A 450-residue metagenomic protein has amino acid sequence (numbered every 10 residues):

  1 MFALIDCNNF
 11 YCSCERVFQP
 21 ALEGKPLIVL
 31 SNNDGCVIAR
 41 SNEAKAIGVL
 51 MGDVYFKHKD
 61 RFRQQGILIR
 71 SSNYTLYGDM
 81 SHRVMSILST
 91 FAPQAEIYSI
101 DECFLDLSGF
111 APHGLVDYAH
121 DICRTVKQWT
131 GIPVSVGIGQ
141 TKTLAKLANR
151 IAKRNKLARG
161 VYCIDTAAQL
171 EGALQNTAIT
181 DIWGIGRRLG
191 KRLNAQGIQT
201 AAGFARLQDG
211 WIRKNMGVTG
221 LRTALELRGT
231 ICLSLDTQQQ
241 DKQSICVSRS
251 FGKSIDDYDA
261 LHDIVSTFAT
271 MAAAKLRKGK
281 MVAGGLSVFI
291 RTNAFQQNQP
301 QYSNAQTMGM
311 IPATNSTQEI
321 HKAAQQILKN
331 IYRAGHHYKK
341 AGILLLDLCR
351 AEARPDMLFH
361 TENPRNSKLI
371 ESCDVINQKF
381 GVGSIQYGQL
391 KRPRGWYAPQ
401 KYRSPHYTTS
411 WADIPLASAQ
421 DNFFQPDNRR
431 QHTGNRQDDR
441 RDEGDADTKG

Functional and structural regions predicted by a protein language model:
M1-L225, S234-L235, N363-R430, D447-G450: Gly/Gly-Pro- and Ser/Thr-rich, intrinsically disordered tail segments characteristic of DNA damage-repair and tolerance
K25, V134, G284-L286, A341: Change "...and in nucleic-acid phosphodiester-cleaving endonucleases..." to "...and in nucleic-acid processing enzymes
Y98-E102, G139-K142, M281-G285, H336-K340: Short Gly/Ser/Thr- and Asp/Glu-enriched loop/turn motifs at secondary-structure junctions
I138-K142, I290-T292, G342-D347, Q389-K391: A general secondary-structure junction signal
D181, K191-H337, D421-F424: DNA-contacting surface of Y-family translesion DNA polymerases
F295-T307, L348-H360, A398: Short glycine/threonine-rich loop-to-helix capping motif typified by GTGT followed within a few residues by an Asp-Pro
E319-K379: C-terminal hydrophobic structural anchor segments that stabilize assembly/packing rather than catalytic chemistry
R429-R430, R436, R440-R441: Basic polycationic patches enriched in arginine
